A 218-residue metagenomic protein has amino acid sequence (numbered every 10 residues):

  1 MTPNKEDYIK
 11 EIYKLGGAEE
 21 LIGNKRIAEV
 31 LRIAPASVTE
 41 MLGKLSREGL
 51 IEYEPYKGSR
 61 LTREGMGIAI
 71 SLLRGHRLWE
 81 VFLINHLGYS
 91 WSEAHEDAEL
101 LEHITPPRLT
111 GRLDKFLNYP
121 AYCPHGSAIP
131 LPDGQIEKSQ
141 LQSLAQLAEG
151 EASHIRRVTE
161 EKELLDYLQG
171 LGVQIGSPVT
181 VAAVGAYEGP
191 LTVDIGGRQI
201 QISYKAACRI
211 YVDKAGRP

Functional and structural regions predicted by a protein language model:
A18-R26: Short acidic, hydrophobic short linear motifs in intrinsically disordered regions
V30: Residues within the alpha-helical elements of helix-turn-helix
T39-G43: Short, hydrophobic-biased segments on the C-terminal half of alpha helices that form "recognition helices"
S46-E54: A short, conserved structural fragment
K57-H76: Basic, amphipathic "hinge/linker" alpha-helix immediately C-terminal to the N-terminal HTH DNA-binding motif
E102-R209: Mid-protein regulatory/catalytic core that forms ligand/cofactor-binding pockets and protein-protein interaction
